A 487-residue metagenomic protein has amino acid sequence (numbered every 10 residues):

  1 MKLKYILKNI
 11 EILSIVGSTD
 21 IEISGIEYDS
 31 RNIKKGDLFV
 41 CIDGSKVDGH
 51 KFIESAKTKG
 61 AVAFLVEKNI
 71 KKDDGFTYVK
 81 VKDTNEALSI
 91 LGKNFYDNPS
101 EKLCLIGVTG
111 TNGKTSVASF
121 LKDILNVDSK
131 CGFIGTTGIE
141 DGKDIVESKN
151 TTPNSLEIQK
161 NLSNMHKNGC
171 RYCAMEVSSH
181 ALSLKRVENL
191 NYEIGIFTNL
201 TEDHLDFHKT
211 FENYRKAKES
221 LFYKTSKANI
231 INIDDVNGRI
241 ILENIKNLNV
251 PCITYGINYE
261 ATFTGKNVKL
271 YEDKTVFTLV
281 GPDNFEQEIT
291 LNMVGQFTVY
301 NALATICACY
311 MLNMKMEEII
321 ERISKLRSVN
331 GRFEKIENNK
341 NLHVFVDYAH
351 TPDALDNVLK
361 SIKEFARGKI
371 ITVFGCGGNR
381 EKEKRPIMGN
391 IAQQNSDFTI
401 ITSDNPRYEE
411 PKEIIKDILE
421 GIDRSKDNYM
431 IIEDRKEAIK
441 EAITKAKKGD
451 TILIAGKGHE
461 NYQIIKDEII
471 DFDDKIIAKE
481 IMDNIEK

Functional and structural regions predicted by a protein language model:
M1-I90, N94, V236, P251 (+6 more regions): N-terminal leader/targeting and accessory segments in enzymes
M1-L13, K35-L38, N249-P251, N284 (+3 more regions): ATP-dependent carboxylate-amine ligase
L3, N9, I70-G75, N168 (+3 more regions): Acidic, Mg2+-coordinating active-site environments of NTP-dependent enzymes
L7-I10, E86-I233, R239-V250, L303 (+3 more regions): Phosphate-binding loop of NTP-binding sites
G17, V66-E67, K82, G135 (+5 more regions): Short loop/edge segments at beta-strand edges and connector loops that shape dinucleotide/nucleotide cofactor-binding
V62-K68, I230-I233, V373-F374, D397-D404: Short internal beta-strands
V66-N69, V177, N199, I233 (+2 more regions): Short secondary-structure boundary segments
K71-K72, I139-D141, A181-S183, V236-I240 (+4 more regions): Short, active-site-adjacent cap segments at secondary-structure transitions
